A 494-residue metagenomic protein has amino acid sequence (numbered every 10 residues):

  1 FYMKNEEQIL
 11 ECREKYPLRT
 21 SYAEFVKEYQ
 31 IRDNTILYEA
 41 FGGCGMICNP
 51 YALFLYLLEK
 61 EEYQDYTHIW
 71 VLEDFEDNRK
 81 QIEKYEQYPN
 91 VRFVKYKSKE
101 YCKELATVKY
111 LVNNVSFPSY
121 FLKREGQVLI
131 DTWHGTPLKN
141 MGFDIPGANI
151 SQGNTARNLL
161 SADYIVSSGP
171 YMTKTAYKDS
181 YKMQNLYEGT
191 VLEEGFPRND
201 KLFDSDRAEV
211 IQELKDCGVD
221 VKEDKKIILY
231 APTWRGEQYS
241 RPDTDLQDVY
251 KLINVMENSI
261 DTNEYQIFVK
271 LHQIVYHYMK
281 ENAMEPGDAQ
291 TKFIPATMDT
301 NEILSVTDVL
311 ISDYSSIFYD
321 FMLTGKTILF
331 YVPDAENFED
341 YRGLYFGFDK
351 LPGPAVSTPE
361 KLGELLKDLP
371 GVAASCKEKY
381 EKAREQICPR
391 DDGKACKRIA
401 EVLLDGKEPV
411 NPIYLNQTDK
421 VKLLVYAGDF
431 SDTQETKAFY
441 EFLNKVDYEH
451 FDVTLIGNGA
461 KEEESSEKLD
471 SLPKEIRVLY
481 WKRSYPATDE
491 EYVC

Functional and structural regions predicted by a protein language model:
F1-C102, Q417-C494: N-terminal pre-catalytic "stem/leader" segment of glycosyltransferase-like enzymes
K4-T20, T136-G142, N154-Y239, S375-R384 (+1 more regions): A nucleotide-sugar donor-handling region in carbohydrate enzymes
T35-S205, F318, E464, P486-C494: Active-site and donor-binding regions of nucleotide-sugar-utilizing enzymes
I47-F54, F196-E281, S431-K445: Conserved catalytic-core segment of nucleotide-activated headgroup transferases in glycan assembly
R92-K97, G195, T291-T297, L351-L365 (+1 more regions): Short acidic-hydrophobic, aromatic-tinged amphipathic segments that line or gate anion-handling sites
R92-Y110, Q273-Y319: Donor nucleotide-activated moiety binding/catalytic core segment of transferases that use nucleotide-activated donors
K109-N140, M298-D340: A donor-sugar binding/catalytic signature common to diverse glycosyltransferases and related nucleotide-sugar
N282-G287, S316-I387: Catalytic binding pocket for nucleotide-activated donors in carbohydrate/polymer assembly enzymes
